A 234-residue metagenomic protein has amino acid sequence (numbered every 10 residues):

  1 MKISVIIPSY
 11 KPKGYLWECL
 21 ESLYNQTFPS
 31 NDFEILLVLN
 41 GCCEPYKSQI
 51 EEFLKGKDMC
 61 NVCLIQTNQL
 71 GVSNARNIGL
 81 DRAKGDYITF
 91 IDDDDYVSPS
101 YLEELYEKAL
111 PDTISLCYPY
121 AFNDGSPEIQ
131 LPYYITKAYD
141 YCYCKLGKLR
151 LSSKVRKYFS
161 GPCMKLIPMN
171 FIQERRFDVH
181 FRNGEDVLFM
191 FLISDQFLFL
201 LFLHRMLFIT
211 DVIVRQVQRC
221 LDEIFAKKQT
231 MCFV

Functional and structural regions predicted by a protein language model:
K2-S4, S22, E34, L188: Cell-envelope/extracellular polymer assembly enzymes that use nucleotide-activated donors
I3-C19, Q26, V38-N40: A conserved hydrophobic helix/loop-capping motif in glycosyltransferases and polysaccharide synthases
L20-Q66: Acidic donor-binding segment of Leloir-type glycosyltransferases
Y46, V72, R76, Y101: Conserved donor sugar-nucleotide recognition element shared by glycan-biosynthetic enzymes
T67-A83: Glycine-rich, basic loop-to-helix element that forms the pyrophosphate-binding segment of sugar-nucleotide handling
N68, I91-D93: Catalytic metal- and UDP-sugar-binding loop of GT-A-like glycosyltransferases, i.e., residues flanking the conserved
I88: Short aromatic/hydrophobic "clamp" motif used to bind/position activated sugar donors
D93-E107, D112-G184, L188-L200, T210-I224: Donor-binding/catalytic cores of nucleotide-activated saccharide and glycerol-phosphate transferases/polymerases
